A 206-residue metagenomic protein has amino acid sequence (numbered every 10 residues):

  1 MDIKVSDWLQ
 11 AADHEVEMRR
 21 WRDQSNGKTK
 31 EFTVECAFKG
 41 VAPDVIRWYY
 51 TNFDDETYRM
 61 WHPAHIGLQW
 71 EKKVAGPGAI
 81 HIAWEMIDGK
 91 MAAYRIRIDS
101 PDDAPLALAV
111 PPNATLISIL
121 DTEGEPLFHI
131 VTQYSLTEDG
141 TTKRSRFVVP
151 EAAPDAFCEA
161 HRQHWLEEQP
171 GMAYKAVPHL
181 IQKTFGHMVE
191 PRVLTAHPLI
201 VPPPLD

Functional and structural regions predicted by a protein language model:
M1-D7, L108-N113, I119-F128, L136-D139 (+1 more regions): Short linear motifs embedded in intrinsically disordered, proline/glycine-rich low-complexity segments
D2-G76: Hydrophobic ligand-binding cavity/cleft-lining segments
D7, R22-G27, P63-A64, V148-A153 (+2 more regions): Structured surface interface patches that mediate subunit assembly and partner/cofactor docking
F38-V45, Y49, E168, M172 (+3 more regions): Short amphipathic alpha-helical segments
T51, V148, A196: Residue-level marker of positions within ordered structural domains that often coincide with functionally constrained
T57, I66-E125: Glycine-rich portal/gate segments that line the openings of hydrophobic small-molecule binding cavities
T115-P178, Q182: Beta-strand/loop substructures that line and gate deep hydrophobic ligand-binding cavities in soluble
K175-D206: Short, highly charged C-terminal tails/helix-capping segments
